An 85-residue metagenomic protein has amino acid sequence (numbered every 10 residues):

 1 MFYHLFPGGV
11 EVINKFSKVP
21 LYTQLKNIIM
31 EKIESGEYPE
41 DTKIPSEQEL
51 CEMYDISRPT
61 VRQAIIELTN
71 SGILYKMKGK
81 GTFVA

Functional and structural regions predicted by a protein language model:
M1-I56, I66, N70-S71, Y75: Extreme N-terminal segment that seeds HTH/winged-HTH DNA-binding domains in transcriptional regulators
P45, K80-A85: Minor-groove-contacting beta-hairpin "wing" of winged helix-turn-helix DNA-binding domains
T60: Residues in the helix-turn-helix
Q63: DNA-binding alpha-helical recognition surfaces that contact promoter or target DNA
